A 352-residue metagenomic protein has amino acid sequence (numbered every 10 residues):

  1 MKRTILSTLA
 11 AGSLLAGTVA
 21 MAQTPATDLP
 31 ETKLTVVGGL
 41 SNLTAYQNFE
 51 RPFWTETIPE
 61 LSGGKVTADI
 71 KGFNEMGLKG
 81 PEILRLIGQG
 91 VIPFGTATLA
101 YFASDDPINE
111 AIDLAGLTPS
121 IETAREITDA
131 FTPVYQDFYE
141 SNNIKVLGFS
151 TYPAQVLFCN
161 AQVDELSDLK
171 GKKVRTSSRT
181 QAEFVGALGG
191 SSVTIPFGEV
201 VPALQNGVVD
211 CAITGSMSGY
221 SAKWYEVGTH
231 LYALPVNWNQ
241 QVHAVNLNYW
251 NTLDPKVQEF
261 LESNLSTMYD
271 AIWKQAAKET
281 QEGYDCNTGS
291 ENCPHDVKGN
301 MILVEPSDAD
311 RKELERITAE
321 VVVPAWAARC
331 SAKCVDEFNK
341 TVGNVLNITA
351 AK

Functional and structural regions predicted by a protein language model:
M1-A22: Gram-negative bacterial Sec-dependent N-terminal signal peptides
G17, Y135, Y269-A271: A short hydrophobic/aromatic micro-motif that marks alpha-helical segments and, especially, helix-coil
Q23-E122, Y139-N142, V146-K352: N-terminal secretory/targeting leader peptides
E126-N143: Hinge/lid segment of periplasmic solute-binding proteins
